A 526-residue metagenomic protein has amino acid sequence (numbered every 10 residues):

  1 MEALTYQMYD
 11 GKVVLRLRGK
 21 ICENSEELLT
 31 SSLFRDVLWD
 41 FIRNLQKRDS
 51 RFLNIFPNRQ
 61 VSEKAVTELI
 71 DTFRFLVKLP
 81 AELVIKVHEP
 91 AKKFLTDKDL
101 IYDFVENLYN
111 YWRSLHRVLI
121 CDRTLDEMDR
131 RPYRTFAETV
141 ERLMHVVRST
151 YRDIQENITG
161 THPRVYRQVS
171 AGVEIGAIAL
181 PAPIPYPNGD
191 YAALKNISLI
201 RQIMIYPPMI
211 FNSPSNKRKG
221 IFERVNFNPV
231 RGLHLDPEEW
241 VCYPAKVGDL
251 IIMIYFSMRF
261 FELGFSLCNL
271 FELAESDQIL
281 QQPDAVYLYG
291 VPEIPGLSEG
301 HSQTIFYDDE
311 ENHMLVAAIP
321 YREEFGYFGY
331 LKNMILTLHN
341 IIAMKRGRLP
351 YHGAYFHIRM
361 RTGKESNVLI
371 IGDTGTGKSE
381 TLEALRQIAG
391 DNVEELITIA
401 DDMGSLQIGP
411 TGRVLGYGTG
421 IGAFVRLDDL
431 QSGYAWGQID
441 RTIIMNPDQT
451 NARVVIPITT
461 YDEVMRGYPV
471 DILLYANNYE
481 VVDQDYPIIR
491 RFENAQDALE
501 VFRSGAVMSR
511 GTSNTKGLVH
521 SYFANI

Functional and structural regions predicted by a protein language model:
E2-I175, T450-I526: Conserved NTP phosphate-binding and transfer environment spanning the P-loop NTPase/kinase superfamily
Y191-V286: Extended, Lys/Arg-enriched charged tracts that mediate electrostatic binding to polyanionic substrates
R259, R322, R361-G363, G375-T376 (+2 more regions): Short, glycine-/Ser/Thr-/acidic-enriched flexible segments
F265-S266, L427-L430, V482-I489: Short conserved micro-motifs at the rims of enzyme active sites and ligand-binding pockets
G290-P350: Charged, amphipathic alpha-helical linker segments immediately N-terminal to NTP-binding catalytic cores
G347-E365: Phosphate-binding P-loop
M360-D391: Glycine-rich phosphate-binding P-loop
V393-E463: Conserved nucleotide-sensing/catalytic segment adjacent to the nucleotide-binding pocket in NTP-handling enzymes
